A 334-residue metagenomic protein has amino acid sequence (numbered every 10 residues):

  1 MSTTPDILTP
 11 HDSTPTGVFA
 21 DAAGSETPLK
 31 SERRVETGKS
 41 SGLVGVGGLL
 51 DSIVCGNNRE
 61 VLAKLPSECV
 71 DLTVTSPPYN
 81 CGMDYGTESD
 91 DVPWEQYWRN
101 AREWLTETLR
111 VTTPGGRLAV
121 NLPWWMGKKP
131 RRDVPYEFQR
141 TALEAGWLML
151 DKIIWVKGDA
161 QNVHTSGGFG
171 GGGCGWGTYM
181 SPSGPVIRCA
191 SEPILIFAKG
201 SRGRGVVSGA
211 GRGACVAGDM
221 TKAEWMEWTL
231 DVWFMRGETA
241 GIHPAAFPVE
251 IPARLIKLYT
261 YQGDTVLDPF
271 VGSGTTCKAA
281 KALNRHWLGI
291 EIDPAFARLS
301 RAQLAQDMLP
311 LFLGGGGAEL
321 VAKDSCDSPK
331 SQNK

Functional and structural regions predicted by a protein language model:
S2-L299, C326, K330-K334: Core catalytic lobe of class I
A295-S331: Cysteine-dependent PTP/DSP-like catalytic domain, specifically the C-terminal lobe
